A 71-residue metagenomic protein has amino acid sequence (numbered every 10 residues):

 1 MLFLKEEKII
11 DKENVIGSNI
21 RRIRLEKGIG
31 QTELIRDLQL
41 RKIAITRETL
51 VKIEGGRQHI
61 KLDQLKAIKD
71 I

Functional and structural regions predicted by a protein language model:
L2-K27: A short, Lys/Arg-rich alpha-helix, primarily the initiator
I16, K27, I43, Q58-K61: Flexible coil/turn residues that form the inter-helical turn or adjacent wing/linker of helix-turn-helix
I20, Q31, R47, L62-L65: Helix-turn-helix DNA-binding elements, focusing on the entry/boundary residues of the two helices that contact DNA
I23, I53-G56: Heptad-repeat coiled-coil/leucine-zipper interface motif in alpha-helices, recognizing the periodic a/d hydrophobic core
G28-I53: Short alpha-helical DNA-recognition segment
R57, K61-I71: DNA major-groove recognition helix of helix-turn-helix/homeodomain DNA-binding modules
